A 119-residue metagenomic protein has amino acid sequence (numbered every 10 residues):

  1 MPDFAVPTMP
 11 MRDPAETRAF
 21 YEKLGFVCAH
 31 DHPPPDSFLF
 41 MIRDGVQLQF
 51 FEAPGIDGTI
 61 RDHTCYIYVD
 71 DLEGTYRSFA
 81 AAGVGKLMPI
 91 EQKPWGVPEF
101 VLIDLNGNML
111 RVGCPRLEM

Functional and structural regions predicted by a protein language model:
M1-R18, H63-C65, G113-M119: N-terminal beta-strand motif that seeds the catalytic metal site of vicinal oxygen chelate
T8, D36-F38, E99: A short, glycine- and basic residue-enriched loop/turn that sits immediately adjacent to a domain's principal
T8, V27-P33, E91, L117-M119: Conserved catalytic-core motifs of GNAT/GCN5-like acyltransferases
R12-A15, C65-M109: Vicinal oxygen chelate
E22-A29, V84-G85: Conserved acetyl-CoA-binding loop of GNAT-fold acetyltransferases
V27-D62, M109-C114: Conserved short beta-strand elements that form part of the metal-binding/catalytic scaffold of enzyme active sites
G55-I56, W95, R116-M119: A short acidic/small-residue loop/turn micro-motif
